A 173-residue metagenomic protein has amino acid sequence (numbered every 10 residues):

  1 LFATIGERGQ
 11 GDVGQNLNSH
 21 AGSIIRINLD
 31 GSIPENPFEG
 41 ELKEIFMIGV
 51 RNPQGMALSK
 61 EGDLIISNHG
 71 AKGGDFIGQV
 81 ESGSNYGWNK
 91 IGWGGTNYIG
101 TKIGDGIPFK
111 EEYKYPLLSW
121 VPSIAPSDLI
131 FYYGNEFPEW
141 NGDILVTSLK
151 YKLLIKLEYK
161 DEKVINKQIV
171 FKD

Functional and structural regions predicted by a protein language model:
E7-Q168: Beta-propeller domain segments
V170-K172: Short loop/turn motifs that cap or connect beta-strands within the blades of beta-propeller-type repeat domains
